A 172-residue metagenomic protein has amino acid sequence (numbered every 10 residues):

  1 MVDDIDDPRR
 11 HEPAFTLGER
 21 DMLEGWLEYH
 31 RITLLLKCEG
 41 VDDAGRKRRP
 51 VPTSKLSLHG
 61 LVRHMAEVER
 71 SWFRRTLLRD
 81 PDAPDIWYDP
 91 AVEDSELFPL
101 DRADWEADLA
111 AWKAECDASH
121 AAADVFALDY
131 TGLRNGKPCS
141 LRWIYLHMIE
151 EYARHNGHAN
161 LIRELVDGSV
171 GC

Functional and structural regions predicted by a protein language model:
M1-P13, R20-E93, L133-C172: Short, contiguous alpha-helical
L17-L23, A103-E106: Active-site rim elements
E93-G132, R142-M148: Acidic/histidine-rich alpha-helical segments that form the ligand environment of transition-metal centers
